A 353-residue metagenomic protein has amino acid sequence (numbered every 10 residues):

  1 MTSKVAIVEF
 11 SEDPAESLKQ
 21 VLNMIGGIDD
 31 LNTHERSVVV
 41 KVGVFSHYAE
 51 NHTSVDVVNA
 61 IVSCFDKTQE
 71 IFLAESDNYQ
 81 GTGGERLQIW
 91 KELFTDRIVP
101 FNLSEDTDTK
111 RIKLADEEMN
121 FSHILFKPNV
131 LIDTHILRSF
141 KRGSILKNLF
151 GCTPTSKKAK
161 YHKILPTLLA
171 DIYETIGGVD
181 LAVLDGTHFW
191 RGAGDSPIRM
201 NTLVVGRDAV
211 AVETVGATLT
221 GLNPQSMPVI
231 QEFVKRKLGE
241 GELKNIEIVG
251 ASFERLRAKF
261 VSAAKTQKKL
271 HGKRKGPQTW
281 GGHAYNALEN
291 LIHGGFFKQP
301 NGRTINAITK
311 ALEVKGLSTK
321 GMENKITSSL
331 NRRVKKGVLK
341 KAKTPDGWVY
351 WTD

Functional and structural regions predicted by a protein language model:
M1-Q278, I292: N-terminal and secondary-structure boundary signal
A258-F260, T344-D353: Short, cationic-aromatic polyanion-contact patches
T279-N301, N331: Positively charged, polyanion-binding regions of nucleic-acid-associated proteins
G281-A284, E313-S329: Short, positively charged loop/turn segments that connect secondary-structure elements
Q299-E313: Short acidic, hydrophobic short linear motifs in intrinsically disordered regions
V334-T344: A short, conserved structural fragment
